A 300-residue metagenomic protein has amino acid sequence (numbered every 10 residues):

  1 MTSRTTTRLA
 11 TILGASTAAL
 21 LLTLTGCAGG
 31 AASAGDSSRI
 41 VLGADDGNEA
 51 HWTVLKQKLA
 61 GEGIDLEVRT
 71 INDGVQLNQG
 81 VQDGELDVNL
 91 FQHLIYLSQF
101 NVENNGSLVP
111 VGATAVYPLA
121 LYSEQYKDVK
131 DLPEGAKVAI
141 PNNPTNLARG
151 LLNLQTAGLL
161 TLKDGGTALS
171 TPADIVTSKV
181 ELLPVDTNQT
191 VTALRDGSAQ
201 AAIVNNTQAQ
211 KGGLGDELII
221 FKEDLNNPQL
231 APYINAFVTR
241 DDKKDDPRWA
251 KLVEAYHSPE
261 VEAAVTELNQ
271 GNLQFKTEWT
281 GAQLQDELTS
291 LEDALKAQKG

Functional and structural regions predicted by a protein language model:
L24-S37: Bacterial lipoprotein signal-peptidase II cleavage site
G35-G47, I64-T70, A136-V138: Short, well-ordered beta-strand elements
I40, G47-H51, L194-R195, H257-G300: An extracytoplasmic/periplasmic, membrane-proximal ligand-sensing/linker region
D45-E67, Q76, G80: Short, polar/charged alpha-helical segment
V68-Q79, G166-T192: Short helix-initiation/N-cap motifs at beta->coil->alpha
L90-N104, T192-L218: A ligand-binding cleft/hinge motif common to bilobed small-molecule-binding domains
V111-T161: A conserved helix-loop-strand patch within extracytoplasmic ligand-binding domains of the periplasmic binding
P118-V129, P232-K251: A bilobed periplasmic-binding-protein/Venus flytrap-type ligand-binding module shared by bacterial periplasmic
